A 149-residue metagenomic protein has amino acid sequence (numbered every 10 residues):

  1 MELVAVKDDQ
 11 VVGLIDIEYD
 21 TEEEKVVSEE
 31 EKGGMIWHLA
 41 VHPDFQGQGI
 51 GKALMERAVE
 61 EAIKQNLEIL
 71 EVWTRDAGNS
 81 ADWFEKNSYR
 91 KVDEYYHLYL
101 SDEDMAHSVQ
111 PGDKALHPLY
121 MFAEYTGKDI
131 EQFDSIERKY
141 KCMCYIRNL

Functional and structural regions predicted by a protein language model:
V4, Q10-V26, M35-A40: Conserved beta-strand in the GNAT
E29-E31: Short, flexible, mixed-charge acidic loops at enzyme active sites
W37, H42, Q46, R75: Residue-level recognition of the GNAT/N-acetyltransferase active site
V41, G47-A62, E85-K86: Conserved acetyl-CoA-binding loop-helix of GNAT-fold acetyltransferases
M55, G78-S80, H97-E103: Short glycine/proline-centered loop/turn elements that form peptide/ligand docking sites
A62-R75: Conserved GNAT acetyl-CoA-binding A-motif
W73, R90-K139: Conserved catalytic-core motifs of GNAT/GCN5-like acyltransferases
I146-L149: Short beta-strand-to-coil "C-cap" segments at the C-terminal boundary of structured domains/repeats, marking
